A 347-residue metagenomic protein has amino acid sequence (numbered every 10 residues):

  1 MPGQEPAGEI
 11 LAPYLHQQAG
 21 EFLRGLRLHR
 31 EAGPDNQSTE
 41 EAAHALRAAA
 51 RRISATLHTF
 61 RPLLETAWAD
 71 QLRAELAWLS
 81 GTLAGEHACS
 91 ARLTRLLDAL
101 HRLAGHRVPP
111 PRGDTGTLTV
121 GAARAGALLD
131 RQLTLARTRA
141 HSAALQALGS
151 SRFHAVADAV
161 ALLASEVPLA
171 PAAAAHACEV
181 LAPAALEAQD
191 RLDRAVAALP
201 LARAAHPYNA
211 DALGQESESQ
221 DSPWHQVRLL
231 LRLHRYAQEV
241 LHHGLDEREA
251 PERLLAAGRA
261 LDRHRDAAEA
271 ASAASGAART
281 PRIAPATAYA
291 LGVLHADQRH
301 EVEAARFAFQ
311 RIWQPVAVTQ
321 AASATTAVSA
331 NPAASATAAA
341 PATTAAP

Functional and structural regions predicted by a protein language model:
M1-P347: Cationic, histidine-enriched alpha-helical/coil surfaces that engage anionic ligands
